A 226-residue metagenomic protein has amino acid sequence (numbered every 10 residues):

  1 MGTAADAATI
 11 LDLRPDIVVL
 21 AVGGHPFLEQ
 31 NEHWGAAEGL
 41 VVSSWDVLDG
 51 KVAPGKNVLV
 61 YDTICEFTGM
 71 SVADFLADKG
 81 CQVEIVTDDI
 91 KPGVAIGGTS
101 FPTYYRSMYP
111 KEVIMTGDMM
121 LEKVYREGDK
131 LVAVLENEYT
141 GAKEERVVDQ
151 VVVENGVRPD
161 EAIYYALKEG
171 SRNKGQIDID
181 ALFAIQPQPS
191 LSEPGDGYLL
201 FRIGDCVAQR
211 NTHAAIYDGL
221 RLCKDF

Functional and structural regions predicted by a protein language model:
M1-F27, A36-L40, W45-D49, P54 (+1 more regions): A Rossmann-like FAD-binding core segment of flavoenzymes
F27-L28, D160, A208, C223: Short, electropositive, low-hydrophobicity segments enriched in small/polar residues
Q30-W34, V72-D74, I163-L167, A214-A215: Short amphipathic alpha-helical segments
V60-D62, I85: Hydrophobic Val/Ile/Leu positions in short beta-strands of Rossmann-like dinucleotide-binding domains
D62-F75, K79, I90-G97, P194-G197 (+1 more regions): A conserved FAD-binding loop/helix module that cradles the flavin
P159, Y164-F201, R210: FAD-binding beta-loop-beta segment adjacent to the flavin cofactor pocket
